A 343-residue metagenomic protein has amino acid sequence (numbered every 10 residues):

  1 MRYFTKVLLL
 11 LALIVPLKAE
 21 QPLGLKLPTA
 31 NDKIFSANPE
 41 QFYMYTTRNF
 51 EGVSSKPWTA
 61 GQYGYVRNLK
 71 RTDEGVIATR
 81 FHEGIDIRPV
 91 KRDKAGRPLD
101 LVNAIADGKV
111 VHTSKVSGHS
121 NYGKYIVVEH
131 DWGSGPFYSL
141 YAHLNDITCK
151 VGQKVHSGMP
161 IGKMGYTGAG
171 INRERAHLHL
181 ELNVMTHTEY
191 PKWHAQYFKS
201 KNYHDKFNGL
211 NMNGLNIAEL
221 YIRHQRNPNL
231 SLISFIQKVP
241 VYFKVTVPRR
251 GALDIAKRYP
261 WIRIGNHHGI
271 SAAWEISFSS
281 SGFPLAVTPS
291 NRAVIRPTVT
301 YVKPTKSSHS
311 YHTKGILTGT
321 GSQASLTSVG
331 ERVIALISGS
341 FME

Functional and structural regions predicted by a protein language model:
R2-L10: Sec-dependent signal peptide recognition, specifically the positively charged N-region followed immediately by
L9-K18, P39: Hydrophobic h-region of N-terminal signal peptides that target proteins for export in Gram-negative bacteria
E20-K124, Y166, Y203-E343: Surface-exposed, glycine-biased beta-strand/turn segments
E83-K94, A142, L182, H187-E189: Small beta-barrel nucleic-acid-binding modules, principally OB-folds
R97-L99, N103-D146, R173-H179: Zn2+-dependent peptidoglycan hydrolase active-site motif and core
I105, C149-K150, V155: Surface-exposed strand-loop junctions at beta-sheet edges and helix termini that form docking/interaction patches
S120, K124-E129, H143, Q153-P228: Conserved, short, structured surface segments that act as functional micro-motifs
H130-Y141, S157-P160, M164-Y166, S231-F243: A short, hydrophobic/aromatic-rich structural module that often spans a beta strand with its adjoining loop
